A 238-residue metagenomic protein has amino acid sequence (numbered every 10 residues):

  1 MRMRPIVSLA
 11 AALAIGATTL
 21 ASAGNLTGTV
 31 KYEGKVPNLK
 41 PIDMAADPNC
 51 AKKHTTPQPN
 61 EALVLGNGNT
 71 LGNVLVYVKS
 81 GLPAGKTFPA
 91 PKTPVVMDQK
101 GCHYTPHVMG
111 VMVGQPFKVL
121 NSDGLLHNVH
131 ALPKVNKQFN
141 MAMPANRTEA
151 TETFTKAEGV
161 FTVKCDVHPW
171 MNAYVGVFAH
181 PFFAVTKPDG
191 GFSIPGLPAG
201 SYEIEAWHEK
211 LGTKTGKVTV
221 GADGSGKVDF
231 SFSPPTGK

Functional and structural regions predicted by a protein language model:
M1-A10: Bacterial N-terminal signal peptides that target proteins for export
I6, T19-L20: Intrinsically disordered, low-complexity segments
A10-A11, A21: Cleavable N-terminal signal peptides
A21-K238: Extracytoplasmic copper-binding redox domains, predominantly the cupredoxin/blue-copper superfamily
